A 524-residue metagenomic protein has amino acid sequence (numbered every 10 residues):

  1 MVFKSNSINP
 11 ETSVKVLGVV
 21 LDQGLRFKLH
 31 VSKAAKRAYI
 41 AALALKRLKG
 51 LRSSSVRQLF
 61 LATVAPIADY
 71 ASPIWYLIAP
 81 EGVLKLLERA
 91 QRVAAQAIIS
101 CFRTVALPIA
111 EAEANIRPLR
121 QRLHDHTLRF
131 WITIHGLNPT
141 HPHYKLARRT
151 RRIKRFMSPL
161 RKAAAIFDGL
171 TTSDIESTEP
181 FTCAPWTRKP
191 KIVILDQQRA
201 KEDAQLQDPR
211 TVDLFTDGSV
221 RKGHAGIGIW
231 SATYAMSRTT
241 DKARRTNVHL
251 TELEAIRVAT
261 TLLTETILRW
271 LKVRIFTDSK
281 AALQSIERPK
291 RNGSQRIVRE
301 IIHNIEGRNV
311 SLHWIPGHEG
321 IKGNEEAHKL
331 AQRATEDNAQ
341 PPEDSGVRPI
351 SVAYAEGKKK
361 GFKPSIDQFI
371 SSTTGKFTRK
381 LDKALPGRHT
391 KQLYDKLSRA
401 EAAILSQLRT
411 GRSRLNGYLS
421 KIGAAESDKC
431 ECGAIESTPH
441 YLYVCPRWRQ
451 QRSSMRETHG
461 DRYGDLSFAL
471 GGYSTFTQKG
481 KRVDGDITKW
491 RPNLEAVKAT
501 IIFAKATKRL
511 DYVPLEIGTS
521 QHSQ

Functional and structural regions predicted by a protein language model:
M1-T12: Short, conserved micro-motifs composed of acidic
S13-H135, D337-P364: Non-catalytic, peripheral interaction segments enriched in hydrophobic/basic residues
G18, A38, F60, V64 (+15 more regions): Mobile genetic element proteins and their domesticated derivatives, centered on retroelements and DNA transposons
P73-V83, G223, I256-K329, R333-T335 (+2 more regions): RNase H catalytic domain
A110-I194, D344-A402, Q407: Extended C-terminal regions of large enzymes
V193-L268: RNase H-like nuclease fold core
D203-L206, V212-S219, D344-E436, T458 (+1 more regions): Helix/loop segments that flank and initiate small ligand/metal-binding modules
E306, K396, A400-Q524: Family-specific functional microsites
